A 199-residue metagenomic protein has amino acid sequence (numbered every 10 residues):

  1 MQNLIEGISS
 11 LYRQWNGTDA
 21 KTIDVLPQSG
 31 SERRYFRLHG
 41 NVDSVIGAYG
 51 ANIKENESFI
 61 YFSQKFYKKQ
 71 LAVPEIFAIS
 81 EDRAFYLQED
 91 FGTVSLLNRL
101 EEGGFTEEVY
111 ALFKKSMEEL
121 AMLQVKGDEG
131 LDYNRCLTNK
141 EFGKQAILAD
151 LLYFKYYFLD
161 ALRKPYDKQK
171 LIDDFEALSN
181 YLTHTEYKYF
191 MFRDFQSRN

Functional and structural regions predicted by a protein language model:
M1-I5: Solvent-exposed, charged helical/coil patches that constitute nucleic-acid or partner-interaction surfaces
I8, Y12-W15, D128-K140, Q145 (+1 more regions): An alpha-helical support segment within catalytic cores of ATP-dependent transferases
Y12-K21, K69-L71: Short secondary-structure junctions
T18-F36: ATP-binding glycine-rich phosphate-binding loop
I23-P27, F142, F192: Glycine-rich loop motifs involved in handling phospho/adenylate chemistry
P27-G30, K69, T183-H184: A short catalytic or substrate-binding loop motif that flags glycine-/basic-rich loops and adjacent residues that bind
R34-L38, G47, L123, A177-N199: Active-site acidic catalytic loop and adjacent metal/ATP-binding pocket of ATP-dependent phosphoryl transfer enzymes
F36-A149, D160: ATP-binding pocket architecture of kinase catalytic cores
